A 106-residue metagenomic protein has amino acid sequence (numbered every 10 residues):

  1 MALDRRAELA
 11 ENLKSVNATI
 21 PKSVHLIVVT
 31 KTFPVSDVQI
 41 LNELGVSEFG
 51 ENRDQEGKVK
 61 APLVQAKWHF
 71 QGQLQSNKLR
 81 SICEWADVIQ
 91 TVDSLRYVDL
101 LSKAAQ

Functional and structural regions predicted by a protein language model:
M1-Q106: Conserved alpha/beta-domain cores
